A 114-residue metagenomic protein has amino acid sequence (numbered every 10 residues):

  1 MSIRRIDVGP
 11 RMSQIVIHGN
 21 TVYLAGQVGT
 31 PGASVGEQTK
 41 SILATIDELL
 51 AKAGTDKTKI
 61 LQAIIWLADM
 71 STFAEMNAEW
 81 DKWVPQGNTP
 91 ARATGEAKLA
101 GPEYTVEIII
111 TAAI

Functional and structural regions predicted by a protein language model:
M1-L61, L67-I114: N-terminal presequence-like segments and the immediate start of the first folded domain
